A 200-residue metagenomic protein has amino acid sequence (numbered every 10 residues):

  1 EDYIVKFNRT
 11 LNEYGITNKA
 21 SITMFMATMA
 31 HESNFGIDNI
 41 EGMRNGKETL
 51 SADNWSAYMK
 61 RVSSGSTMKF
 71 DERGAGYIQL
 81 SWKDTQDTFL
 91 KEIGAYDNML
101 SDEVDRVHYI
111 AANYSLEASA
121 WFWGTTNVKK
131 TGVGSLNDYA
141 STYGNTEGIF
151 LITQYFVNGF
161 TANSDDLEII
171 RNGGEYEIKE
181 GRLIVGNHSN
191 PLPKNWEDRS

Functional and structural regions predicted by a protein language model:
E1-K6, I16, T23-K129: Peptidoglycan-targeting cell-wall enzymes and recognition modules
N8, N12, L183: Substrate-binding and catalytic surfaces of secreted/luminal carbohydrate-active proteins
T10, E92, F122, Y139 (+1 more regions): Residues that form generic nucleotide/phosphate-binding pockets
N12-T17, S101-I110, N137-L151: Short, mixed-charge amphipathic alpha-helical segments
A20-S21, D166: Single-residue recognition of alpha-helix capping/boundary positions
M29-S33, G132-S164: Acidic helix/loop microenvironments that form the catalytic cleft of cell-wall polysaccharide enzymes
T49-A52, S56-M59, N98-D102, T131-S141 (+1 more regions): Surface-exposed intrinsically disordered loops and tails
Y155-S200: Low-complexity, Gly/Ser/Thr/Pro-rich intrinsically disordered linker/tail segments
